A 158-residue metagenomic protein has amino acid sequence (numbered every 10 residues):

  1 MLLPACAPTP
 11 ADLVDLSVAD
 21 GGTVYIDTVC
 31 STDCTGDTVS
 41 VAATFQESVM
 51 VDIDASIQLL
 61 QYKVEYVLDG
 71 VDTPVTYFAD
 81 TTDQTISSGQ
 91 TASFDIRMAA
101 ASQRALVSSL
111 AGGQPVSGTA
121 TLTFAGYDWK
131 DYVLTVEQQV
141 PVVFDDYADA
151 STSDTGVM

Functional and structural regions predicted by a protein language model:
C6-M158: Non-catalytic macromolecular-recognition regions in eukaryotic signaling proteins
